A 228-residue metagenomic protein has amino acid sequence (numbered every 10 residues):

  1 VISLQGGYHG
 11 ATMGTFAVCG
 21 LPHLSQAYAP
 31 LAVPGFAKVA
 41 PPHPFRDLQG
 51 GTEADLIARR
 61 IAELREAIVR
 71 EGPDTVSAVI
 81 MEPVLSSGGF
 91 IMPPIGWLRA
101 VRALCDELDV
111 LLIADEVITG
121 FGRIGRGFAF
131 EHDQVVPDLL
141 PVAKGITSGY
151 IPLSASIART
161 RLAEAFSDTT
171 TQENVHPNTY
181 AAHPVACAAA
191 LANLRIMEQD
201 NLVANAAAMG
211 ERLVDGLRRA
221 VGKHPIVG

Functional and structural regions predicted by a protein language model:
I2-G228: Conserved N-terminal phosphate-binding loop of PLP-dependent enzymes in the Aspartate aminotransferase
